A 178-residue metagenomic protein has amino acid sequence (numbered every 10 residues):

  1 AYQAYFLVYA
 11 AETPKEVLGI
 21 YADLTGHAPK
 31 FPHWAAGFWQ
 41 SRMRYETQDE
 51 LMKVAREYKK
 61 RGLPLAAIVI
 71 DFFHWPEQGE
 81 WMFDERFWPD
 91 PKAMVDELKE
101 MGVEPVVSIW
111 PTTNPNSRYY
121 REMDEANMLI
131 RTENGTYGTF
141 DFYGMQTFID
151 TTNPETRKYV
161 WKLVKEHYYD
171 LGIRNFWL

Functional and structural regions predicted by a protein language model:
A1-L178: Catalytic-domain carbohydrate-binding cleft regions of carbohydrate-active enzymes
